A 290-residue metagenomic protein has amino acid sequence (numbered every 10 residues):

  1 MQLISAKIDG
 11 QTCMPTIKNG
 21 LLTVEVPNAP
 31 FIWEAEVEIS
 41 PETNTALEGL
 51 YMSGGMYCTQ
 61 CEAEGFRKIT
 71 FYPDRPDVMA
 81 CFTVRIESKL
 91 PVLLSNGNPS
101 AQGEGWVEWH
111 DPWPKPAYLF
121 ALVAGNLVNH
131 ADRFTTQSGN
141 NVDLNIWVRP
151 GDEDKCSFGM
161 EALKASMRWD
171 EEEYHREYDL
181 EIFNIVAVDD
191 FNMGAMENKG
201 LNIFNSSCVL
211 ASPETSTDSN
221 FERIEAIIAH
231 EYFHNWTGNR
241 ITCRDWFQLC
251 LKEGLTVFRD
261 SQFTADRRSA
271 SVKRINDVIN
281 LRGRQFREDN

Functional and structural regions predicted by a protein language model:
M1-I182, S207: Acidic/His-enriched low-complexity segments
L3, D9-Q11, K18-G20, W109 (+1 more regions): Hydrophobic alpha-helical and helix-loop surface patches within well-folded domains that function as non-catalytic
